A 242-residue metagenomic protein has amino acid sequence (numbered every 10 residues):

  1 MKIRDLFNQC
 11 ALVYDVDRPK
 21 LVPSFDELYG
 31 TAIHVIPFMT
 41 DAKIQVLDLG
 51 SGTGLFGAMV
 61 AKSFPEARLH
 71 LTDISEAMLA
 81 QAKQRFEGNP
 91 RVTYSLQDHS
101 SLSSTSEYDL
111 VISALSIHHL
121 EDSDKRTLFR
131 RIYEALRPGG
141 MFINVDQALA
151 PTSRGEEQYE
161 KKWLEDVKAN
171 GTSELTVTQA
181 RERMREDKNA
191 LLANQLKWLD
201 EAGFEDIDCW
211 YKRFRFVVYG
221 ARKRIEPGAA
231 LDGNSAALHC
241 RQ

Functional and structural regions predicted by a protein language model:
M1-D15, W163: N-terminal, positively charged/glycine-rich alpha-helical extensions of SAM-dependent methyltransferases
S24-A42: Conserved alpha-helix/loop element of class I SAM-dependent methyltransferases that forms part of the SAM/SAH-binding
Q45-L49, T53-S101: Class I SAM-dependent methyltransferase SAM/SAH-binding core
S103-V111: A short acidic, Gly/Pro-enriched loop at the edge of an enzyme's catalytic core that lines a small-molecule cofactor
S113-I117, V145: Residues lining the SAM
R126-P138: A short glycine-rich, Lys/Arg-flanked "PGG" loop and its adjoining helix->strand segment in the class I
V145-E201: C-terminal alpha-helical "lid/dimerization" subdomain adjacent to the S-adenosyl-L-methionine
A202-Q242: Core SAM-dependent methyltransferase catalytic element
